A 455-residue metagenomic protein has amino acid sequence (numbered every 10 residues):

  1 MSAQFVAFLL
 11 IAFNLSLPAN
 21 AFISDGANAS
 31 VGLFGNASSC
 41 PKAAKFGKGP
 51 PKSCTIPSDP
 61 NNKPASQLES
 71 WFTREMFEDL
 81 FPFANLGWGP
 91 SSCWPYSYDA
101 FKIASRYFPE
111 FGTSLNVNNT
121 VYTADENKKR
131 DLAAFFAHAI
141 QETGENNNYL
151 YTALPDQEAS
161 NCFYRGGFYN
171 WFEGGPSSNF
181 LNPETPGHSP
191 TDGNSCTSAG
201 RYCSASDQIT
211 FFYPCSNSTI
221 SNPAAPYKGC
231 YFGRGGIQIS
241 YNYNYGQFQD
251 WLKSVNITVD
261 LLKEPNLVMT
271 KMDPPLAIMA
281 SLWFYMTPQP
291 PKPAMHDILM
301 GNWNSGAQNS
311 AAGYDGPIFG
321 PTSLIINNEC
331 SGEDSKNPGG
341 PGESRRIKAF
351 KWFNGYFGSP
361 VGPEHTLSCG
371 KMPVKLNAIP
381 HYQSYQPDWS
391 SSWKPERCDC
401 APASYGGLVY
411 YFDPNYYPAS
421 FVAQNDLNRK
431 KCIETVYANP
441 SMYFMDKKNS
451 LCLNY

Functional and structural regions predicted by a protein language model:
M1-Q4, L453-Y455: A positional/structural detector of protein chain ends, strongest at the extreme C-terminus and weakly at the extreme
S2-A21: Cleavable N-terminal signal peptides of Sec/SRP-targeted secreted and luminal proteins
S16-T219, A224, P291-Y455: Cell-wall glycan-active module
Y98-F108, C230-A311: Alpha-helical segment that forms one wall of the substrate-binding/catalytic cleft in peptidoglycan-active domains
D131-F136, P226-Y227, Y231-G236, P275-A280 (+1 more regions): Extracellular structured ligand-interaction cores
N222-A225, P265-L267: Short secondary-structure capping micro-motifs at structural edges
